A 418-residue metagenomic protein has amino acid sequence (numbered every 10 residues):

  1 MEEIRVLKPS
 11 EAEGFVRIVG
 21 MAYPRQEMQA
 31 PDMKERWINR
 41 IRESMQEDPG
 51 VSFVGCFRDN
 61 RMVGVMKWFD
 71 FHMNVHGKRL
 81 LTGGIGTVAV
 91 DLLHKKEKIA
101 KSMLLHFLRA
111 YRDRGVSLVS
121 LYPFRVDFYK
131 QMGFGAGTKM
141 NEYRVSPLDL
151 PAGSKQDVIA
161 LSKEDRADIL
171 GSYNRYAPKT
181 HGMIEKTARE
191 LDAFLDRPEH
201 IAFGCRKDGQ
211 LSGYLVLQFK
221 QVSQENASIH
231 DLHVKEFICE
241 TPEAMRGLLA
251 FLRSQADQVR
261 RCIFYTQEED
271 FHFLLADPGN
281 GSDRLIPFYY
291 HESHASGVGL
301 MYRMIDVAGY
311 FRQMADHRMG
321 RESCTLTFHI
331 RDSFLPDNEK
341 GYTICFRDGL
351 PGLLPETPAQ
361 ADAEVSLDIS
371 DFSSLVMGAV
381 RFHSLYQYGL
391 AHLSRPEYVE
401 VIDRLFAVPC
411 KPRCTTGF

Functional and structural regions predicted by a protein language model:
M1-E13, R17-E27, D157-F418: Intrinsically disordered, low-complexity, positively biased terminal segments
Y23, E27-V54, V65-G77, L81 (+1 more regions): N-terminal, Lys/Arg-enriched amphipathic/low-complexity engagement segments that precede the first folded domain
R42-G64, G84, A193-G204, E322-S323: A short helix-loop-beta-strand connector motif used in the catalytic cores of GNAT acetyltransferases and, in some
G55, R61-F71, G84, A89 (+1 more regions): Conserved beta-strand in the GNAT
M73-I85, K95, V222-D231: A conserved beta-turn-beta hairpin within the catalytic core of GNAT-like acetyltransferases that forms part
T87-V90, K96-R109, P242-R253: Conserved acetyl-CoA-binding loop-helix of GNAT-fold acetyltransferases
D113-S117, P123-N141, G247, E269-I286: Conserved active-site alpha-helix within GNAT-family acetyltransferase domains
M140-D157, L170: Contiguous, non-catalytic segments that form substrate-binding/exosite surfaces or channel walls
